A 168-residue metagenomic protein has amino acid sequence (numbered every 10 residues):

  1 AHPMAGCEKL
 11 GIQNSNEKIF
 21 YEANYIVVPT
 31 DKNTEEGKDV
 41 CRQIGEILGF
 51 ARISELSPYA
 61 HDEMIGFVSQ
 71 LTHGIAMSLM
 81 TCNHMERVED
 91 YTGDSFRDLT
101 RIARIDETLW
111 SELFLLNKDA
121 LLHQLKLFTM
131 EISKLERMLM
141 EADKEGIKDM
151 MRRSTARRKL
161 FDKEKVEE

Functional and structural regions predicted by a protein language model:
A1-Q13: Rossmann-like NAD(P)(H) cofactor-binding subdomain of soluble oxidoreductases
C7, N33-T34, L121: Alpha-helix N-cap/loop-to-helix initiation residues
Q13-I19, E112: Short, flexible, solvent-exposed loop/turn segments with mixed acidic/basic and small polar residues
E17-I102: Internal alpha-helical scaffold of NAD(P)-dependent oxidoreductase catalytic cores
H61-G66, R153-K159: A short beta-alpha structural unit
R87-R157: Interdomain hinge/lid region at the active-site interface of Rossmann-like NAD(P)-dependent oxidoreductases
D162-E168: Long, positively charged, glycine-interspersed low-complexity recognition regions
